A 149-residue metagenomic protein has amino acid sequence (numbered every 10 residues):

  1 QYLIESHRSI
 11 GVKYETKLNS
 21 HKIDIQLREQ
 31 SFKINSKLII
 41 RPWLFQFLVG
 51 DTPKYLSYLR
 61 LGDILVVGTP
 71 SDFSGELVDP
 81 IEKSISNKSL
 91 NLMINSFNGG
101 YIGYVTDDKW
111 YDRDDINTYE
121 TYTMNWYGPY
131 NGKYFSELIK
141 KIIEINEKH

Functional and structural regions predicted by a protein language model:
Q1-H149: Non-catalytic substrate/cofactor recognition surfaces at enzyme active-site rims
